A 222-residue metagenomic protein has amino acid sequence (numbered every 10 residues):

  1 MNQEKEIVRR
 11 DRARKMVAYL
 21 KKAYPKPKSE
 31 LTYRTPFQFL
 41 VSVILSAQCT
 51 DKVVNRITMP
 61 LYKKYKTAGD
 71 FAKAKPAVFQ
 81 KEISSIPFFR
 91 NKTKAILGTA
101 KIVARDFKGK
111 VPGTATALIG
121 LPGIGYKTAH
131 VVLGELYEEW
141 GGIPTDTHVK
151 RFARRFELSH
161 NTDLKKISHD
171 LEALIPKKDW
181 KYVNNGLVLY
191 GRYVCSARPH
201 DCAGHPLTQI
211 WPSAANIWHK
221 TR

Functional and structural regions predicted by a protein language model:
N2-R222: Catalytic cores of DNA base-excision repair glycosylases
